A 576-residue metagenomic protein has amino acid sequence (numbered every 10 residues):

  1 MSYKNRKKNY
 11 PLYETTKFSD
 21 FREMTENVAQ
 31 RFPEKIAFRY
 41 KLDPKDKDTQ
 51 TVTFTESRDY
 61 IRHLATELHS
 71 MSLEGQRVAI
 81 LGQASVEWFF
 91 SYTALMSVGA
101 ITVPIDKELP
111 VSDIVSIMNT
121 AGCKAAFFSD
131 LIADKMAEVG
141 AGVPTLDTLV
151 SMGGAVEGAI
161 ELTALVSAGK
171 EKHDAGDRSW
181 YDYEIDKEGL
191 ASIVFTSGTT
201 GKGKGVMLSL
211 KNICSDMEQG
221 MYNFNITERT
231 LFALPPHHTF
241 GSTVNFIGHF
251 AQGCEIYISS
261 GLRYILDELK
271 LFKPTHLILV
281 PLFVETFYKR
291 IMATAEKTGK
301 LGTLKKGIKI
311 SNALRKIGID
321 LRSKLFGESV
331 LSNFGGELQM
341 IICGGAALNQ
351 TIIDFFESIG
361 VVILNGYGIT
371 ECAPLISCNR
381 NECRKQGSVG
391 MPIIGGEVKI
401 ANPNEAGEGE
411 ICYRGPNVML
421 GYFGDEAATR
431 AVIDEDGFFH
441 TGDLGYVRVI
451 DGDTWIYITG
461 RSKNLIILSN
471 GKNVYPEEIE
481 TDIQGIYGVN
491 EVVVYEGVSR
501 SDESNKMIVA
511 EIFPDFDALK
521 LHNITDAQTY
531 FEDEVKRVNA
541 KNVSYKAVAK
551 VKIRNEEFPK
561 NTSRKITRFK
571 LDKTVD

Functional and structural regions predicted by a protein language model:
P33-I36, S151, K170-F195, K202 (+1 more regions): Conserved pre-ATP/AMP-binding loop-to-beta segment of ANL
E34-S85, F89-T93, P110-V115, V166 (+1 more regions): Conserved AMP-binding/adenylate-forming core of the ANL superfamily
Q50-T55, A191-S215: Conserved AMP-binding A3 loop
Y60-L64, K187, V206-I226: Conserved structural elements of the adenylate-forming
L109, A126, G415, L420-G421 (+1 more regions): AMP-binding/adenylate-forming catalytic core of the ANL superfamily
C214-R229, P236-E328: Conserved AMP-binding/adenylation subdomain of ANL enzymes
R322, F326-W455, S462-L465, I479 (+1 more regions): Conserved AMP-binding/adenylate-forming
E491-V498, K536-D576: Conserved C-terminal "lid"/linker of ANL adenylate-forming enzymes
